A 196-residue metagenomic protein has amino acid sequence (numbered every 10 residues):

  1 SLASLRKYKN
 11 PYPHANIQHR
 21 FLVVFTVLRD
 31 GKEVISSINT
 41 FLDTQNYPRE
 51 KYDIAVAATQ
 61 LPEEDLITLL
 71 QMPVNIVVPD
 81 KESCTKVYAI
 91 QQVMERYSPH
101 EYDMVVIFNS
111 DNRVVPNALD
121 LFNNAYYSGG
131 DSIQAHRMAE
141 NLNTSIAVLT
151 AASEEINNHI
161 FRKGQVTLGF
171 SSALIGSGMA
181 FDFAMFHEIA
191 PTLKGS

Functional and structural regions predicted by a protein language model:
S1-I17: N-terminal membrane-anchoring/stem segments of glycan-assembly enzymes
R20-L22, D53: Cell-envelope/extracellular polymer assembly enzymes that use nucleotide-activated donors
F25-N39, Q60: Active-site beta-to-alpha loop of glycosyltransferases that engages the nucleotide-sugar donor
N39-K51: Short, acidic, metal-binding catalytic loop of nucleotide-sugar glycosyltransferases
A57-L66, D80-S83, R113: A conserved acidic beta->alpha catalytic loop
V78, S83-A89, Y97, L121-S196: Long helical/loop segments within the catalytic core of UDP-sugar-dependent glycosyltransferases, especially the large
Q91-M104: Active-site nucleotide-sugar/metal-binding loop of Leloir-type enzymes
N109-A125: Acidic donor-binding/catalytic loop of UDP-sugar-dependent glycosyltransferases, especially processive GT2
